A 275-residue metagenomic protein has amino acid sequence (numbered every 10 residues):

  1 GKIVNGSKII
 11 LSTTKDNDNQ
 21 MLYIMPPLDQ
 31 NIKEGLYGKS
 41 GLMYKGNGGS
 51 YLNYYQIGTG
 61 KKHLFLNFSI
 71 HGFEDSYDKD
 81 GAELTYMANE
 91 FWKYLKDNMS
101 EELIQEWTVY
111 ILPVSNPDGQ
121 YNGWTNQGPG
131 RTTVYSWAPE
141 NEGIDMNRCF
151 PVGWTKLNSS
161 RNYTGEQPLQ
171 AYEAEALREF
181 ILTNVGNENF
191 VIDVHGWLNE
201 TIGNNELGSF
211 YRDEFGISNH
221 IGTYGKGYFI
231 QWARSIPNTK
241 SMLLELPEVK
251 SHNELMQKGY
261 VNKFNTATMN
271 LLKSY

Functional and structural regions predicted by a protein language model:
G1-I9: Short nucleic-acid-contacting surface segments enriched for D/E, G, S/T with interspersed K/R
I3, K45-G48, Q56-G60, E102-Q105 (+3 more regions): Extracellular/periplasmic catalytic domains that process cell-envelope and extracellular macromolecules
S12-N31: OB-fold/S1-family single-stranded nucleic acid-binding modules
K15-D16, V191, E200-E214, G222-Y275: Active-site-adjacent mobile loop/cap segments within catalytic or ligand-binding domains
P27-Y54: A non-catalytic alpha/beta surface segment that caps or lines the substrate-entry region of metallo-dependent hydrolase
G49-L52, P129-T132, L177, Y224-A233: Alpha-helical scaffolding within the catalytic cores of extracellular/periplasmic polymer-degrading hydrolases
L52-K62, S69-I70: Short beta-strand-to-loop junctions in surface cap/lid or active-site-entrance loops
F73-G222, E248: Active-site/substrate-binding loop(s) of hydrolase catalytic cores
